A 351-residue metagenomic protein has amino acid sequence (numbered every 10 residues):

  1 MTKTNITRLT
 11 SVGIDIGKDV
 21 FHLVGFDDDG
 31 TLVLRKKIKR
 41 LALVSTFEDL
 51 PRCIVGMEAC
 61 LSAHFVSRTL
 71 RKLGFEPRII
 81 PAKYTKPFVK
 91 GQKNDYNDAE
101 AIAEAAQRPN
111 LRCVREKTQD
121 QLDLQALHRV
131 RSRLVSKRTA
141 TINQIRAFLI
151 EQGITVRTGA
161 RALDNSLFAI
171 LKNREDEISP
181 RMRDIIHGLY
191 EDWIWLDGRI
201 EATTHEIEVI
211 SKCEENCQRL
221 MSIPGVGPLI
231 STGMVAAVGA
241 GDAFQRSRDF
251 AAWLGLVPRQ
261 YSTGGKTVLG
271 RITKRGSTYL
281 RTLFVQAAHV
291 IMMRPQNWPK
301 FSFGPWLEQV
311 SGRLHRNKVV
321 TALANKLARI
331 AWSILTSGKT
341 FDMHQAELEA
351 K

Functional and structural regions predicted by a protein language model:
T2-L9, E201-V226, M234-A240: Extended, structured, electrostatic nucleic-acid-contact surfaces
I6-F26, I102: Gly/Thr-rich phosphate-binding beta-strand-loop-beta motif of the actin/hexokinase/Hsp70
D27-C53: Nucleic-acid-processing active sites and adjacent nucleic-acid-binding tracks, predominantly divalent metal-dependent
C53-C60, I102: Acidic beta-strand-to-loop metal/phosphate-binding motif
R78-A126, L167, K172, K266-R275 (+1 more regions): Short alpha-helix plus adjacent loop in nuclease-associated cores
F88, R219-R316, K351: Phosphate-backbone recognition surface of nucleic-acid-processing proteins
R129-R219: Glycine-rich, often acidic, oxyanion-interacting loops/wings at catalytic, nucleic-acid, or phospho-protein interfaces
G265, P305-K351: Low-complexity, acidic/Ser/Thr- and charged residue-rich accessory regions of DNA metabolism proteins
